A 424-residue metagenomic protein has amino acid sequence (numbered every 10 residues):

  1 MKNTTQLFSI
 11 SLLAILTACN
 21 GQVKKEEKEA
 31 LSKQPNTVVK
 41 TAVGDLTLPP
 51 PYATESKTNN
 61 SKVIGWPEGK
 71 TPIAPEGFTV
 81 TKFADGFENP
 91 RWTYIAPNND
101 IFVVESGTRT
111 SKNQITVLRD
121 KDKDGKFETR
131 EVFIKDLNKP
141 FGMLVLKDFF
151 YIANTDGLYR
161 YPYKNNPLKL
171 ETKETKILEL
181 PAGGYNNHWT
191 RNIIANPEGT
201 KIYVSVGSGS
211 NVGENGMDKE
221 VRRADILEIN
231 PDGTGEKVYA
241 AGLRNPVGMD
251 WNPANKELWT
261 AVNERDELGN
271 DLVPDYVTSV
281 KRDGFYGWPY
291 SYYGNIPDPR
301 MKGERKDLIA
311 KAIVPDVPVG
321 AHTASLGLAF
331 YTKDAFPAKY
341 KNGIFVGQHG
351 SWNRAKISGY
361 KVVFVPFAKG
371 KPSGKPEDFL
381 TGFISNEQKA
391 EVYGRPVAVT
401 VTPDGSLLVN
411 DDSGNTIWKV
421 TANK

Functional and structural regions predicted by a protein language model:
L16-A18: C-terminal motif of bacterial Sec signal peptides marking the signal peptidase cleavage site
E27-P75, T190, S208-G213, V221-A224 (+4 more regions): Beta-propeller domain segments
A84-G86, E131-L137, I177-Y185, V238-G242 (+3 more regions): Surface loop/turn motifs at the tips and blade-to-blade linkers of beta-strand repeat domains
T93, M143, I193, P246-M249 (+2 more regions): Hydrophobic core register within WD40 beta-propeller blades
A96-N98, V145-K147, A195-G199, P253-N255 (+2 more regions): Residue-level detector of Asp-centered blade-edge/turn motifs that repeat once per structural unit in beta-propeller
D100-V103, F149-I152, K201-S205, E257-A261 (+3 more regions): Conserved beta-propeller blade signature
T129-R130, I134-K135, K139, L144-L146 (+1 more regions): Asp-box/WD-like beta-propeller blade repeats and closely related beta-sheet repeat scaffolds
T400-K424: Blade-level signature of beta-propeller repeat domains, shared across WD40, Kelch, NHL, RCC1 and BNR/Asp-box propellers
